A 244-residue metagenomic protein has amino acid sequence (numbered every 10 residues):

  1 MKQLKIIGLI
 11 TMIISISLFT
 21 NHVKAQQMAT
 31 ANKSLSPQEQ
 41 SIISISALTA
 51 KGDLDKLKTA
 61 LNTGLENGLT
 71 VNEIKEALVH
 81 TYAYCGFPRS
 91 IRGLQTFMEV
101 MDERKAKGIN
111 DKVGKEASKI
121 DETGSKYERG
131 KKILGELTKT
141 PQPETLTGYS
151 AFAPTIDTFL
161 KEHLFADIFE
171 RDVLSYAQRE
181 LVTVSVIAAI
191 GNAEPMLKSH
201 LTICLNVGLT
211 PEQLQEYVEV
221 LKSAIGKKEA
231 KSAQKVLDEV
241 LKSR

Functional and structural regions predicted by a protein language model:
M1-I10: Bacterial N-terminal signal peptides that target proteins for export
G8, T20-Q38, A50-N67, N72-E73 (+4 more regions): Acidic, glycine/proline-rich low-complexity segments that act as flexible tails and inter-domain linkers
I13-T20: Hydrophobic h-region of N-terminal signal peptides that target proteins for export in Gram-negative bacteria
Q40-L48, I74-L78, Q178-A188, L197 (+1 more regions): Short, structured motif recognition centered on aromatic/hydrophobic residues
D53-K56, M196, Q213: Amphipathic, well-ordered alpha-helical segments in soluble domains
V79-P88: Internal helix-loop-helix
A193-T202, Q215: Short conserved catalytic/interaction loops centered on acidic-Pro-aromatic/His motifs
V207-Q213: Long amphipathic all-alpha helical oligomerization modules
